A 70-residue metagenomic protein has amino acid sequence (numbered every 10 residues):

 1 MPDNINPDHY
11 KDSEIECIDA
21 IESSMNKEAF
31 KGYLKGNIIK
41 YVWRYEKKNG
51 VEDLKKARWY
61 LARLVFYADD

Functional and structural regions predicted by a protein language model:
M1-D70: Intrinsically disordered, low-complexity regulatory regions that flank transcription factor DNA-binding cores
